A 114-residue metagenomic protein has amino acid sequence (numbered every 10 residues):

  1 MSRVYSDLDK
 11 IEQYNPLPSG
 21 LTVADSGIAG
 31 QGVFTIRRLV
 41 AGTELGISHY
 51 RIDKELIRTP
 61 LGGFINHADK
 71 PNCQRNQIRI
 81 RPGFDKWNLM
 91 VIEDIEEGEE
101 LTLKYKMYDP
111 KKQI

Functional and structural regions predicted by a protein language model:
M1-I114: Conserved catalytic SET/PR domain of SAM-dependent protein methyltransferases, capturing the structural core that binds
